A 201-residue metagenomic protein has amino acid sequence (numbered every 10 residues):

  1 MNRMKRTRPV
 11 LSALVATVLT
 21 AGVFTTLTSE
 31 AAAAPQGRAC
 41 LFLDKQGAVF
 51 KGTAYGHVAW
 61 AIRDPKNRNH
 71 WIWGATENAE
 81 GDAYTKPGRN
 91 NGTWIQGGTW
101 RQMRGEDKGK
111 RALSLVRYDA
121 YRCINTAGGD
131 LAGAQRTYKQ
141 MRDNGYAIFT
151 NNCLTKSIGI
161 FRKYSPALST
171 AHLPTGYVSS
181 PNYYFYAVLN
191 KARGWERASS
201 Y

Functional and structural regions predicted by a protein language model:
M1-A33: Secretory targeting and sorting signals
S12-V15, T20, T28, W73 (+4 more regions): Compositionally biased amphipathic helical and low-complexity segments enriched in hydrophobic
T17, Y138-M141, Y164: Alpha-helix boundary/capping residues
G22, I62, G159-I160: Generic structural signal for bulky hydrophobic/aromatic residues embedded in well-ordered secondary structure
A32-N151, V188-Y201: Non-catalytic ligand/cofactor/substrate-binding and regulatory segments of enzyme domains
Y55-H57, Y146-P181: Active-site nucleophilic cysteine motif
S169-Y201: Extracellularly exposed regions in secreted/surface proteins, prominently low-complexity, repeat-rich
